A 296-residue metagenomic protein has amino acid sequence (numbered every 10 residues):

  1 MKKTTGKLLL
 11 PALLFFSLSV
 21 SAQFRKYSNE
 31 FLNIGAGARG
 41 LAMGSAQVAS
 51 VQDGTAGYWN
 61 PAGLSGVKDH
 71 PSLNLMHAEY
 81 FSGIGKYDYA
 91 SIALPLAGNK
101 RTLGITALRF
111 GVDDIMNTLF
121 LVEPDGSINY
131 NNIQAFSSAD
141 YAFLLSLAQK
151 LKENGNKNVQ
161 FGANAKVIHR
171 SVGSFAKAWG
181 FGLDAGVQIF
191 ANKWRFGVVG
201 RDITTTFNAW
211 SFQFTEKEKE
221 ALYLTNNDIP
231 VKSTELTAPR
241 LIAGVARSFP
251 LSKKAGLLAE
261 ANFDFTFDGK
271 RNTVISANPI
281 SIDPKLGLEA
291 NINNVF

Functional and structural regions predicted by a protein language model:
M1-L10: Bacterial N-terminal signal peptides that target proteins for export
K7-L8, F15, S45: Compositionally biased non-globular segments, especially hydrophobic aliphatic-rich helices of signal peptides
P11-A12, L96: Generic low-complexity segments that are intrinsically disordered, proline-rich and/or Lys/Arg-biased
S17-S19: N-terminal signal peptide c-region/cleavage motif recognized by signal peptidases
Q23-F296: Subset of outer-membrane beta-barrel
